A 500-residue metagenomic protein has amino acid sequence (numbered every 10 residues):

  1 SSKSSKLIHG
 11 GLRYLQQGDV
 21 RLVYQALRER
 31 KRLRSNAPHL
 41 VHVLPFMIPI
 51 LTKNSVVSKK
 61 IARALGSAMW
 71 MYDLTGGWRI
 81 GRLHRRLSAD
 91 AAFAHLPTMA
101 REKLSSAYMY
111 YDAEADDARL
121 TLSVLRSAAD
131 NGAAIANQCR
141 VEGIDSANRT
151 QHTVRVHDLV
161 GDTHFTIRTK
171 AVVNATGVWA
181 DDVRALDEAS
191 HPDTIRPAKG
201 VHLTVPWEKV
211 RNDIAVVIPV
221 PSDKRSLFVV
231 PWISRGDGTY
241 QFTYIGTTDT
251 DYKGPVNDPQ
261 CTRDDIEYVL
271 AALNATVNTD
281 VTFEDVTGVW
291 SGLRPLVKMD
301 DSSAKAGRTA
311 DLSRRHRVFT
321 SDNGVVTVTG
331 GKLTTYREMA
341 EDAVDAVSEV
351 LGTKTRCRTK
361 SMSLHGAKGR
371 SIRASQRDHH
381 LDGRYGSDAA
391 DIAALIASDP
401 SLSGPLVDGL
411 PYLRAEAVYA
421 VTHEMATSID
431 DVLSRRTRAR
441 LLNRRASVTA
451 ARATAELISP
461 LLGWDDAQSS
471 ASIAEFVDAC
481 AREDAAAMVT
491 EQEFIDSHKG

Functional and structural regions predicted by a protein language model:
S1-Q25, K31-T52: Conserved N-terminal glycine-rich FAD pyrophosphate-binding loop of Rossmann-like flavoproteins
L40, T52-A64, A68, I80-E102 (+9 more regions): C-terminal accessory subdomains/tails of enzymes that are appended
Y110, V154-L159: Short beta-strand segments that buttress and anchor functional surface loops
V124: Aromatic/hydrophobic pocket-lining residues that form π-stacking "cages" and hydrophobic walls in ligand
A128, D182-L203: Glycine-rich beta-alpha-beta "Rossmann" dinucleotide-binding loop(s) and their flanking helix/strand
N137-T153: A conserved short coil-to-beta-strand element within the FAD-binding core of flavoproteins
T150-R155, N212-I214: Short, hydrophobic/aromatic-rich segments at coil-to-beta transitions
V160-A171, A175: Core beta-strand elements of the Rossmann-like FAD/NAD(P) dinucleotide-binding domain in flavoenzyme oxidoreductases
